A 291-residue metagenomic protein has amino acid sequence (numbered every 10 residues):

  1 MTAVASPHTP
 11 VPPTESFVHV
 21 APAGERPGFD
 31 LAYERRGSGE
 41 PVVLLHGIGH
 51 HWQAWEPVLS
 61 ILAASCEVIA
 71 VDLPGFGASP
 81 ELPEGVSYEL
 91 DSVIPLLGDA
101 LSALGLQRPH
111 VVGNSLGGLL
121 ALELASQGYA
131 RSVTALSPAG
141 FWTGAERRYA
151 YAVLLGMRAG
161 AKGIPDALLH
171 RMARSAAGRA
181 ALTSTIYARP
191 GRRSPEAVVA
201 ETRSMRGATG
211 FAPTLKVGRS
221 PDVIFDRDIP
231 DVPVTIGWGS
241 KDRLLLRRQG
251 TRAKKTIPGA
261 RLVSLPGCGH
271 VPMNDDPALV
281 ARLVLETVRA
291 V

Functional and structural regions predicted by a protein language model:
M1-V42, A63-C66, S92-I94, G98 (+4 more regions): Alpha/beta-hydrolase fold catalytic core
F29-P80: Conserved HGGG/HGGXW glycine-rich cap/lid loop of the alpha/beta-hydrolase fold
L106-S115: Alpha/beta-hydrolase fold nucleophile elbow
A130-P165: Flexible "cap/lid" loop of the alpha/beta hydrolase fold
L168-D228: Conserved alpha/beta-hydrolase catalytic His-Asp/Glu region
P230, I236-W238: Short beta-strand/loop motif that positions the catalytic acidic residue of the alpha/beta-hydrolase fold
K241-L245: Acidic catalytic loop of the alpha/beta-hydrolase fold
P258-V291: Catalytic active-site module of serine/aspartate enzymes centered on a nucleophile-bearing elbow/loop
